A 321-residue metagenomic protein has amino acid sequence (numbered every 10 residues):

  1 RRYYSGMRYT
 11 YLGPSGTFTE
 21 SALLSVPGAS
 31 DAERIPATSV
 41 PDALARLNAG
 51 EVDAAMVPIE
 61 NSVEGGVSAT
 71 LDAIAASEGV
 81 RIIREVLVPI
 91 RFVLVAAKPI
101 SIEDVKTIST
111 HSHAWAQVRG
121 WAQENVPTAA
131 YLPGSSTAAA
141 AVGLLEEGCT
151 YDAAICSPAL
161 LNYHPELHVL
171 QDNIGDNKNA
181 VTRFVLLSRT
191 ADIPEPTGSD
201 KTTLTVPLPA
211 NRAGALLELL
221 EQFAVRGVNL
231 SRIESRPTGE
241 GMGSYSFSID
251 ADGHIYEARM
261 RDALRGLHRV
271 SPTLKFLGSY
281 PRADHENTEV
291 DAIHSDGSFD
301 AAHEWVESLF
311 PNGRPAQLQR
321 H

Functional and structural regions predicted by a protein language model:
R1-H321: Domain-level signature for soluble enzymes in the chorismate/prephenate branch of the shikimate pathway
